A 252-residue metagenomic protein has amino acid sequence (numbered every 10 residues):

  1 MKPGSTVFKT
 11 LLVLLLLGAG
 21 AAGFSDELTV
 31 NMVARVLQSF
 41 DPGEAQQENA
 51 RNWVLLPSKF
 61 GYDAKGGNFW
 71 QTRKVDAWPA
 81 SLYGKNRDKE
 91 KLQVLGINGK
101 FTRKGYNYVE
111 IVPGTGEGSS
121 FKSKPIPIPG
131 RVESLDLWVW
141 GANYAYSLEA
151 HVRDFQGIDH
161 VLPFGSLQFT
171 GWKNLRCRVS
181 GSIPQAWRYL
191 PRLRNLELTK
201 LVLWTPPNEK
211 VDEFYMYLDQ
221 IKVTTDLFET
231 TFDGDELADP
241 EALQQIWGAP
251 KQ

Functional and structural regions predicted by a protein language model:
M1-K9: Positively charged n-region of N-terminal signal peptides that target proteins for export
K9-A19: Bacterial N-terminal signal peptides
F24-Q252: Beta-rich carbohydrate-recognition modules and glycan-binding surfaces
